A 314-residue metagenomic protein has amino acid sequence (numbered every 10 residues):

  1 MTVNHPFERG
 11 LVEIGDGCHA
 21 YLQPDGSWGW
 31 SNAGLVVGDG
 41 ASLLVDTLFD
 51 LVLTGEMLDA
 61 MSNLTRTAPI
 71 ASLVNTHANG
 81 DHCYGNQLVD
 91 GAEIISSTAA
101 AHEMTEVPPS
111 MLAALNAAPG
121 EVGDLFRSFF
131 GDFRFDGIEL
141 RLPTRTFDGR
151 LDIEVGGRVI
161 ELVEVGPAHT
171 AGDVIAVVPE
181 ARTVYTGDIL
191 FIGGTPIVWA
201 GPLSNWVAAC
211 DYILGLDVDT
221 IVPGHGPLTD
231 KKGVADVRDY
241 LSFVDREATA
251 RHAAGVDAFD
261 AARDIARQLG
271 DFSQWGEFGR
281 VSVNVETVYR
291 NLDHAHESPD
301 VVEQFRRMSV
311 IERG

Functional and structural regions predicted by a protein language model:
L11-A60, T65, V174-G187: Conserved beta-strand hairpin/beta-sheet module of binuclear metal-dependent hydrolase folds, prominently
E13-I14, T105-E164, E180, C210 (+1 more regions): Metallo-beta-lactamase
W30, L51-V52, A78-Y84, A101-T105 (+3 more regions): Active-site environment of divalent metal-dependent phosphoester hydrolases
G40-A41, V52-S96, L216: Active-site metal-binding motif and surrounding structural segment of the metallo-beta-lactamase
V45-T47, P69-A78, I95-S97, V165-G166 (+2 more regions): Active-site neighborhood of phospho(di)ester-bond hydrolases with catalytic His/Asp-centered motifs
G149-I213: Ligand/cofactor pocket segment of small-molecule handling proteins
N205-D264: Divalent-metal (often Zn2+) His-rich catalytic cores of metallo-beta-lactamase-fold enzymes
A254-G314: C-terminal regulatory/interaction regions
